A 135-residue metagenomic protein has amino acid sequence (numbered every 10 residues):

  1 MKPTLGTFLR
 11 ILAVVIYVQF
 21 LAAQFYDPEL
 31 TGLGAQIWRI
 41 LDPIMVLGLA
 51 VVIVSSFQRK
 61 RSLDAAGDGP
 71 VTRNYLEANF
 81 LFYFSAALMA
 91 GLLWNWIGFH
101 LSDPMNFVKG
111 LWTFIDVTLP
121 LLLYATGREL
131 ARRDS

Functional and structural regions predicted by a protein language model:
M1-R10, L33-R39, D68-F82: Alpha-helical transmembrane segments and their helix-start/interface "positive-inside/aromatic belt" motifs in integral
T7-F20, S85-A86: Alpha-helical transmembrane segments
Y17, S102-S135: Alpha-helical membrane-associated segments of multi-pass integral membrane proteins
A22-G32, L93-D103: Juxtamembrane "helix-exit" motif on the non-cytosolic side of transmembrane helices
P28-L49, E77, K109-I115: Transmembrane alpha-helix entry/boundary detector in multi-pass membrane proteins
R39-K60, Y83: Core segments of alpha-helical transmembrane spans in multipass integral membrane proteins
I53-N74, F99-H100: Membrane-helix interface/capping segments
L76-S102: C-terminal halves and exits of single transmembrane alpha-helices
